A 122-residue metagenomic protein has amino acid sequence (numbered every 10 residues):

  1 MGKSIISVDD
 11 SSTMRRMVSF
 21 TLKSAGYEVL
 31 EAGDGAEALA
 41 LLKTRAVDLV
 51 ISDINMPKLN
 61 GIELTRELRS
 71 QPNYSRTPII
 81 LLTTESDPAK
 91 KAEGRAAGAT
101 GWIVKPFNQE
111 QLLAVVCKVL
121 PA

Functional and structural regions predicted by a protein language model:
G2-T13, V18-L22, V50: Conserved acidic segment of CheY-like receiver
G26-G33, L41: Short hydrophobic/Thr-rich beta-strand motif most characteristic of the beta2 strand and flanking loop of CheY-like
R45-I51: Active-site beta3 strand of CheY-like receiver
D53, T83: Active-site residues of response regulator receiver
M56: Receiver (REC) domain active-site loop signature in two-component systems and cognate sites in sensor histidine kinases
T100: Short, glycine/charged-rich "phosphate-handling" switch motifs in NTP-dependent and phosphotransfer domains
F107-V116: C-terminal output helix
